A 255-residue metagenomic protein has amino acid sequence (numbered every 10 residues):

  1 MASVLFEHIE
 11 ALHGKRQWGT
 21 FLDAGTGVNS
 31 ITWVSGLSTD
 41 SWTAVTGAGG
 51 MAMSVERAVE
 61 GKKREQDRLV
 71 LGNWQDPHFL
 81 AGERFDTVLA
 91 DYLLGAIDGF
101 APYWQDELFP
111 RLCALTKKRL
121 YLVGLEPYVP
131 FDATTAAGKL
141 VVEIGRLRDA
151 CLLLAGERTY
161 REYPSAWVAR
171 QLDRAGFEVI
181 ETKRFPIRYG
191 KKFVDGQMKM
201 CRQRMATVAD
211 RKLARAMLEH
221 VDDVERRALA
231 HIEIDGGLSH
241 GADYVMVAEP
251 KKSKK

Functional and structural regions predicted by a protein language model:
M1-G19, S30-W33: Conserved alpha-helix/loop element of class I SAM-dependent methyltransferases that forms part of the SAM/SAH-binding
T20-L80: Class I SAM-dependent methyltransferase SAM/SAH-binding core
L89-Y92: A conserved beta-strand element that flanks and buttresses the S-adenosyl-L-methionine
A96-L115, L122-G124: A short, conserved alpha-helix within the catalytic core of class I
Y121-L147: Conserved class I S-adenosyl-L-methionine
R158-G176: Short alpha-helix
F177-R188: Conserved S-adenosyl-L-methionine
P186-E233: C-terminal helical/coil "lid" or tail adjacent to the Rossmann-like core of SAM-dependent
